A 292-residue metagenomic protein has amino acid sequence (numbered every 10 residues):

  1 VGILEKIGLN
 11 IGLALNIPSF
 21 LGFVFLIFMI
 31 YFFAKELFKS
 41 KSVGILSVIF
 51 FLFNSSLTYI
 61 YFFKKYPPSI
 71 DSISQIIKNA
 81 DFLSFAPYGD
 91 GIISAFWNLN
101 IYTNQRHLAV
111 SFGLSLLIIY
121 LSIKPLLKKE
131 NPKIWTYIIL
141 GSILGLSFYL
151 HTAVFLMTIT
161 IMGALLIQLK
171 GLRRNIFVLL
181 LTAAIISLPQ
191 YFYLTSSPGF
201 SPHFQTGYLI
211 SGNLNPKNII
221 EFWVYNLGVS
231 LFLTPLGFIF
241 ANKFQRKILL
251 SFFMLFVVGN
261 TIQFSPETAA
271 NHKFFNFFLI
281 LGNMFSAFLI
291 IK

Functional and structural regions predicted by a protein language model:
L9-F25, N104-A109: Loop-to-helix entry region of an early transmembrane alpha helix in multi-pass inner-membrane enzymes
I17-F38, L117, L121: Transmembrane-helix motifs of polytopic, lipid-linked glycan transferases
F20-F23, L108, L156-T158, T268-I291: Hydrophobic/aromatic-rich transmembrane helices and adjacent perimembrane loops
A34-I92, K128-N131: Transmembrane-helix signature of polytopic, membrane-embedded enzymes that assemble or transfer cell-envelope glycans
S47-F50, S142, G171-Y193, V229-G237: Hydrophobic alpha-helical membrane-interfacial segments at the cytosolic entry of transmembrane helices
L99-N100, T136-T152, G163: Membrane-interface alpha helices of multi-pass inner-membrane proteins
L117-P125, T160-Q168, L227-R246, F288-L289: Hydrophobic, aromatic-rich transmembrane alpha-helices and their immediate juxtamembrane boundary segments
K124-G145, F177, L250: Short hydrophobic alpha-helices at membrane interfaces in multi-pass membrane enzymes
